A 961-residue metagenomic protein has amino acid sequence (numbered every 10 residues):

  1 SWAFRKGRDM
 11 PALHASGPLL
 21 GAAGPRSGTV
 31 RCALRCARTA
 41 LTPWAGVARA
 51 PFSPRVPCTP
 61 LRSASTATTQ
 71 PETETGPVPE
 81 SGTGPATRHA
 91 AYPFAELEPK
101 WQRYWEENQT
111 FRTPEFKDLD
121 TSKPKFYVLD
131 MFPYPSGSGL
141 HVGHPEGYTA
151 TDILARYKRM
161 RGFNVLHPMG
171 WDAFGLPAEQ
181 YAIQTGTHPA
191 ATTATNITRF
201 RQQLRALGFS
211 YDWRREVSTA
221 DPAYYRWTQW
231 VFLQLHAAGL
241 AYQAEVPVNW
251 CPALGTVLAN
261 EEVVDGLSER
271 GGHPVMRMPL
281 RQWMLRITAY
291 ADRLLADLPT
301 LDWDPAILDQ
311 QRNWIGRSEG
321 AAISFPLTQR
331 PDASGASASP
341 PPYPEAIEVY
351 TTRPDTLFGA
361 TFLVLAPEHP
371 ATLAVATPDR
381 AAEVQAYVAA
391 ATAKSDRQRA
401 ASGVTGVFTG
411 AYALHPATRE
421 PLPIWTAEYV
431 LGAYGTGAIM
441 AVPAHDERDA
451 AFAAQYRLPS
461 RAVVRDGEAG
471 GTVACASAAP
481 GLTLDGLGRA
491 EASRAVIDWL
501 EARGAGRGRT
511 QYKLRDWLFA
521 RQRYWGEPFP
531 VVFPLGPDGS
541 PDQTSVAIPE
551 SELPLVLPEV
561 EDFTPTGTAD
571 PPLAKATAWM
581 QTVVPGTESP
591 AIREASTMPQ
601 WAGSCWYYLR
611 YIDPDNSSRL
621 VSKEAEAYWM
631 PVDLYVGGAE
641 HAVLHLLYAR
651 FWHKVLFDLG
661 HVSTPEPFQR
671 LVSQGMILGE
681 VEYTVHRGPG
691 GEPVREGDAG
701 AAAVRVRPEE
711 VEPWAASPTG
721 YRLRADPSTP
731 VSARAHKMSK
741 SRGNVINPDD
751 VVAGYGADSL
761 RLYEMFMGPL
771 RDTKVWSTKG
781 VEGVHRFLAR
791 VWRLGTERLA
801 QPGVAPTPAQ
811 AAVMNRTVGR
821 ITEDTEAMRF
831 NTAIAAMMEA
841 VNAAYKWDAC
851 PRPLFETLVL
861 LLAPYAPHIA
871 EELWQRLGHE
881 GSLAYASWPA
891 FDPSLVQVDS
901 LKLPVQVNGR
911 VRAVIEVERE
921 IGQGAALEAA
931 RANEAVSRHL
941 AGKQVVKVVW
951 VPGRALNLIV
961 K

Functional and structural regions predicted by a protein language model:
S1-A45: N-terminal chloroplast transit peptides
P11-L19, R35, L41, F52-K123 (+13 more regions): Basic, alpha-helical terminal appendages of large translation-related enzymes
E74-S81, A86, A91, P99-K100 (+13 more regions): Residue patterns forming the tRNA-binding/recognition surfaces of aminoacyl-tRNA synthetases and related DALR
G76, G82-L129, R159-P168, A191-R201 (+4 more regions): Conserved oxyanion/phosphate-binding beta-strand-loop segments in alpha/beta enzyme cores
Y92, L97-Q102, V142, W227-S460 (+7 more regions): NTP-handling and nucleic-acid-processing catalytic cores
F116-T187, V217-V231, T351-T352, T356 (+2 more regions): N-terminal catalytic cores of NTP/NDP-binding nucleotidyl/phosphoryl-transfer enzymes
D172, A237-C251, G508-G539, H661-P665 (+2 more regions): Helix-rich, typically C-terminal accessory recognition domains appended to large enzymatic cores
G320-A322, R465-D498, A502-R509, S589 (+7 more regions): Long, charged, mostly alpha-helical binding arms that flank functional sites
